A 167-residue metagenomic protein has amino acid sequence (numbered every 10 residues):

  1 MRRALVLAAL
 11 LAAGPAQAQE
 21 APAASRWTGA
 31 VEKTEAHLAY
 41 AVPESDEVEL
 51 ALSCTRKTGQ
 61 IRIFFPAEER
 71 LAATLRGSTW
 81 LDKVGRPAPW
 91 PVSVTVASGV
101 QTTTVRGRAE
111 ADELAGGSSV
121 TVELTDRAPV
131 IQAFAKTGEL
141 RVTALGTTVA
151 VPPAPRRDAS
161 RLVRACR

Functional and structural regions predicted by a protein language model:
R2-L7: Sec-dependent signal peptide recognition, specifically the positively charged N-region followed immediately by
A13-P15: N-terminal signal peptide c-region/cleavage motif recognized by signal peptidases
Q19-P89: An ectodomain-focused feature that recognizes extracytoplasmic/extracellular
A24, A73, W90-V100, V105-R106: N-terminal non-globular leader segments, chiefly Sec-dependent signal peptides
A30-E32, A39-P43, S53-T55, F64-P66 (+5 more regions): A structural detector for beta-sheet-dominated domains
D82, A88-S98, G138-A144: Short conserved beta-strand and strand-loop elements enriched in small hydrophobics with frequent Asp/Gly
V100-R167: Internal interaction segment
